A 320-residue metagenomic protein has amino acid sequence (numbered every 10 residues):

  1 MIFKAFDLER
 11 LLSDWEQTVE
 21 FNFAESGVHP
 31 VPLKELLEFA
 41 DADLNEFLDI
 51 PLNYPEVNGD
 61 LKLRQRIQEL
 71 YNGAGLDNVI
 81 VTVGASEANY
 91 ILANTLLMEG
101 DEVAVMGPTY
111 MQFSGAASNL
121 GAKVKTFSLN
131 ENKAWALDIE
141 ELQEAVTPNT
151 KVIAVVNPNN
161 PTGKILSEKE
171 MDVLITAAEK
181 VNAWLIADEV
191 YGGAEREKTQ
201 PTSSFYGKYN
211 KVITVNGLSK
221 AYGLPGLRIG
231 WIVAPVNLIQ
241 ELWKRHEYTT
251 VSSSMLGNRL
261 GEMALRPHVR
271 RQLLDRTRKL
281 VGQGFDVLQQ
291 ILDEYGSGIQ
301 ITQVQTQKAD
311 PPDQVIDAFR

Functional and structural regions predicted by a protein language model:
I2-G84, I91, L265-P267: N-terminal small-domain helix-loop-helix segment of the aminotransferase-like
F23-S26, I67, V79, V103 (+8 more regions): Generic structural signal for small/hydrophobic residues in well-ordered secondary structure, especially within
T95-A117: Conserved PLP-anchoring active-site segment centered on the Schiff-base-forming lysine
D101, A122, K180-A183, N210: A short helix->loop->beta-strand "cap" motif at the edges of active sites that frequently abuts
N119-K125: A short helix-loop-beta submotif of the ANL/AMP-binding
E131-Q200: Active-site phosphate-binding strand-loop segment of PLP-dependent enzymes
K211-R278: Conserved core segment of the aminotransferase class I/II
Q283, Q289-R320: Elongated, amphipathic alpha-helices that form coiled-coils and helical stalk/scaffold elements used
